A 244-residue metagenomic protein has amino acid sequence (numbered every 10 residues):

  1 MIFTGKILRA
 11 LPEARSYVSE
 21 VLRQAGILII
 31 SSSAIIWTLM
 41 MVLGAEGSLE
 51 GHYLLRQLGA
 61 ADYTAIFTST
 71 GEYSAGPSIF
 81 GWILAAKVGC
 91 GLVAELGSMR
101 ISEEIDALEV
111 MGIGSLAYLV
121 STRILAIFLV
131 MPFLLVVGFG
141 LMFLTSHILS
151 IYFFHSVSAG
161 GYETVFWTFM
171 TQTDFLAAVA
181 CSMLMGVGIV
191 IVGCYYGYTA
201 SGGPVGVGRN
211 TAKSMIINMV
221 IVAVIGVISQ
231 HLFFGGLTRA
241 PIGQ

Functional and structural regions predicted by a protein language model:
M1-S19, Y196-S201: Short, membrane-interfacial amphipathic segments enriched in basic
Y17, V21, A25, I29 (+10 more regions): Hydrophobic, aromatic-rich alpha-helical transmembrane segments and their membrane-interface anchor motifs
Q24-I79, I83: Active-site cofactor/substrate anionic-group-binding motifs, chiefly glycine- and Lys/Arg-rich phosphate-binding loops
I29, S33, W37, L84-V88 (+3 more regions): Selective transmembrane-helix segments that form parts of the transport pathway or gating/packing helices in multipass
W37-M41, A45, F128, P132 (+9 more regions): Generic alpha-helical transmembrane segments of integral inner-membrane proteins, especially permease/transport modules
E50-Y73, V137, L141-M183, V192-N210 (+1 more regions): Membrane-interfacial helix-loop-helix connectors in multipass membrane proteins
W82-R100: A hydrophobic alpha-helix feature that marks transmembrane segments and, especially, their cytosolic C-terminal ends
L96-S121, P204-V207: Short cytoplasmic-facing helical segments at TM-TM junctions of multi-pass membrane proteins
